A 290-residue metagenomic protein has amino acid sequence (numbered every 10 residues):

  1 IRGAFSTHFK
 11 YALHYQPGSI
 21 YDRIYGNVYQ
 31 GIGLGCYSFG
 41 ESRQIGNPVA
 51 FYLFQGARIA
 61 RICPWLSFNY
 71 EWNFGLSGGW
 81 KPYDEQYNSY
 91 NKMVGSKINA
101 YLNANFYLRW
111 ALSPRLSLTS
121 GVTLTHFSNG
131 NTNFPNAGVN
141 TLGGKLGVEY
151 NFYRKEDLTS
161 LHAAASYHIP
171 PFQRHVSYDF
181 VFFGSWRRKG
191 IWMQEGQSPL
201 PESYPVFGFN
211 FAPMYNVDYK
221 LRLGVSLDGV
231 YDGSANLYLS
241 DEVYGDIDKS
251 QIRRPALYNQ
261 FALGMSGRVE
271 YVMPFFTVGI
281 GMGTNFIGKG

Functional and structural regions predicted by a protein language model:
I1-Q16, K145, E149-Y153, T159-A212: Short glycine/proline- and aromatic-enriched beta-strand/turn motifs that initiate or cap beta-hairpins
G3-T7, G26, I45-F51, S96-L102 (+6 more regions): Residues that define the transmembrane beta-barrel architecture of outer-membrane proteins
T7-L13, L53-I59, W72-L76, L102-W110 (+5 more regions): Residues on the lipid-exposed face of transmembrane beta-strands in outer-membrane beta-barrel proteins
L13, L34-G40, F74-P82, L124-S128 (+5 more regions): Transmembrane beta-strands of outer-membrane beta-barrel pores
G18-Y21, W110-L118, R154-L158, Y219-L223 (+1 more regions): Repeated loop/turn-to-beta-strand initiation elements of outer-membrane beta-barrel proteins
V28-I32, F68-F74, L118-V122, G144-L146 (+4 more regions): Transmembrane beta-strands of outer-membrane beta-barrel proteins
F39-S42, N88-V94, N129-N136, Q194-P199 (+2 more regions): Extracellular loop and loop/strand-boundary signature of outer-membrane beta-barrel proteins
Y107-S160, A164-F172, G290: Predominantly the C-terminal beta-signal and adjacent terminal strand-loop region of outer-membrane beta-barrel
